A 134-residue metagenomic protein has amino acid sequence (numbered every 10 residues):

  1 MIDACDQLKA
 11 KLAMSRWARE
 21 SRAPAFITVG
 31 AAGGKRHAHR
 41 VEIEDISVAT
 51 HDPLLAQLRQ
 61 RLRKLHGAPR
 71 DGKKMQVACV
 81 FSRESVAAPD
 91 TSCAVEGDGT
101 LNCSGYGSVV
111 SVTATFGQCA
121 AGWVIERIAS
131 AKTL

Functional and structural regions predicted by a protein language model:
M1-I2, S108: Short, contiguous strand/loop micro-motifs
I2-A49: ADP-ribose/adenylate-binding Rossmann-like module
Q7-A10, R36, R40, V48-L134: Glycine-rich phosphate/adenylate-binding loop
